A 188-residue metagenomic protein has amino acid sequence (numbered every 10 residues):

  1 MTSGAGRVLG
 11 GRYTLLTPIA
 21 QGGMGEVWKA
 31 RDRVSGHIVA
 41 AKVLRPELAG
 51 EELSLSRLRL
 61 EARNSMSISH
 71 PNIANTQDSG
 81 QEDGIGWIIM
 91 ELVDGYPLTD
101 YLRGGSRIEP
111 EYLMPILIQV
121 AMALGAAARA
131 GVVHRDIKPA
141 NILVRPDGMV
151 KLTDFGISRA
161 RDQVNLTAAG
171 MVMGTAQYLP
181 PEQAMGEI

Functional and structural regions predicted by a protein language model:
L15-G22, V27: Protein kinase glycine-rich loop
R31-I38: Conserved N-lobe loop of protein kinases adjacent to the ATP-binding glycine-rich P-loop
V43-S67: AlphaC helix of the eukaryotic protein kinase fold
S79: Activation-segment/catalytic-loop signature of the eukaryotic protein kinase fold
D83-P97, Y101: Conserved short submotifs of the Hanks-type protein kinase catalytic core that shape the nucleotide-binding pocket
I116-L117: Activation segment signature within eukaryotic-like protein kinase domains
V120-V132: Protein kinase catalytic-loop region centered on the HRD/HxD motif
